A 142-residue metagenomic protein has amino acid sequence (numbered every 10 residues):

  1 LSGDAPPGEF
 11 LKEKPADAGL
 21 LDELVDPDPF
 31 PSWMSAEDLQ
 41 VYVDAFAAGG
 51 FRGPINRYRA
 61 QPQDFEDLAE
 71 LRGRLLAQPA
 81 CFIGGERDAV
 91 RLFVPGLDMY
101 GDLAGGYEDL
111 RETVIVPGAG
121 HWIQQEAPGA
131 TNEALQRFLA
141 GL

Functional and structural regions predicted by a protein language model:
L1-V94: Alpha/beta-hydrolase
V43, A104-G105, L139: N-terminal cationic-hydrophobic initiation segments that often serve targeting/anchoring roles
I55, F93-L97, Q125-G129: Conserved strand-to-helix beginnings and helix N-cap segments that scaffold or border functional pockets
Q61, M99-A104, N132-L135: Short, low-complexity, polar/charged sequence segments that are solvent-exposed and flexible
R74, C81-A119: Conserved loop-alpha-helix segment in the C-terminal half of the alpha/beta-hydrolase fold that carries the catalytic
E108-L142: Catalytic active-site module of serine/aspartate enzymes centered on a nucleophile-bearing elbow/loop
